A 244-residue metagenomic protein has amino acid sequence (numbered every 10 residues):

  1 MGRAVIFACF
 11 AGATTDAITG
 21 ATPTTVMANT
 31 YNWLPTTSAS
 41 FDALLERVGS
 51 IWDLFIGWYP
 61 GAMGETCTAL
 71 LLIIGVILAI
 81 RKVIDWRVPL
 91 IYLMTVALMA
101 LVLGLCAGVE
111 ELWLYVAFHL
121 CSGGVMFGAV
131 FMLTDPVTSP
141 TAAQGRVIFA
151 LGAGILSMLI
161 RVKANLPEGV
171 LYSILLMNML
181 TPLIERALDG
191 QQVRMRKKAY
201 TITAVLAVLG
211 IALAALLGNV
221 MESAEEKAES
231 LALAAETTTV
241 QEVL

Functional and structural regions predicted by a protein language model:
M1-L72: Long hydrophobic alpha-helical segments that form multi-pass transmembrane helix bundles in integral membrane proteins
G2-V5, L70-I73, I77, L90-L98 (+4 more regions): Lipid-exposed faces of alpha-helical membrane segments in multi-pass integral membrane proteins
T37-S50, G64-I77, L98-L101, A117-F131 (+1 more regions): Hydrophobic, membrane-facing alpha-helical anchors
I56-Y115: Aromatic-anchored, glycine/proline-accented short structural segments that stabilize local strand-turns or short
L78-W86, L105-V170, I174-N178, P182-Y200: Hydrophobic alpha-helical bundle architecture
R186-Q192, L216-E226: Membrane-interface capping segments at transmembrane-helix boundaries
K197-V220: Internal/C-terminal transmembrane anchor helices
S223-L244: Membrane-interface segments at or immediately adjacent to transmembrane helices that form the boundary between
